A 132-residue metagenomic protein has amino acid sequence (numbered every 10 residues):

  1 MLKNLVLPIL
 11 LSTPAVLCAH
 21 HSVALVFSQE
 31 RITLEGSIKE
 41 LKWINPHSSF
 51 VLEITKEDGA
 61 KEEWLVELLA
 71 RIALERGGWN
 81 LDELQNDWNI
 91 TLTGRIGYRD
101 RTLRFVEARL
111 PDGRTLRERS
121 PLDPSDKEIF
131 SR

Functional and structural regions predicted by a protein language model:
L17-I32: Short boundary/loop segments of OB/S1/cold-shock single-stranded nucleic-acid-binding domains
G36-I38: Conserved hydrophobic positions within beta-strands
I44-I54: Short aromatic-glycine-enriched beta-strand elements
E67-R76: Short, structured beta-strand/loop micro-motifs enriched in basic residues and often containing a Trp
R76-L92: Short nucleic-acid-contacting surface segments enriched for D/E, G, S/T with interspersed K/R
G97-S120: OB-fold/S1-family single-stranded nucleic acid-binding modules
T115-R132: Extended, charge-rich, solvent-exposed interface segments
